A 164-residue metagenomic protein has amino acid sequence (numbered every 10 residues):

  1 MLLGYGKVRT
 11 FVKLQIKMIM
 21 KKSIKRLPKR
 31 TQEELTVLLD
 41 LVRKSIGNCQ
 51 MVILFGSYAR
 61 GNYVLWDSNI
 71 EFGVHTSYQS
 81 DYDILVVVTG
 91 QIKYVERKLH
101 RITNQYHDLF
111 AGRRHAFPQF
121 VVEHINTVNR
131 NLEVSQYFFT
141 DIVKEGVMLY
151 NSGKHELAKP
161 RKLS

Functional and structural regions predicted by a protein language model:
L2-I53, Y58-Y78, V88-S164: Catalytic core of pol beta-like nucleotidyltransferases
D83-V87: Short, aliphatic-rich beta-strand segments
